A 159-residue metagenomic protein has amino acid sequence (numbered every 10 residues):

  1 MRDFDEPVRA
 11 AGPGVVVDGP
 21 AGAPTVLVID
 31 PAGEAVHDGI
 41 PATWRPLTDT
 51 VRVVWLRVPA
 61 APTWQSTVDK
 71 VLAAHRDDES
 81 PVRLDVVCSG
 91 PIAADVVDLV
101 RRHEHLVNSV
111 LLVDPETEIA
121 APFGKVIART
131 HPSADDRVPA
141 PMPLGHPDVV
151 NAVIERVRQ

Functional and structural regions predicted by a protein language model:
R2, A60-R83: Gly/Ser-rich "nucleophile elbow"/oxyanion-hole loop immediately N-terminal to the catalytic nucleophile in hydrolases
R2-P59: Short, surface-exposed "cap/lid" segments of acyl-processing enzymes
V17-A23, T48, D77-V82, A120-P122: Flexible, charged surface loops at secondary-structure boundaries
D18, D114-Q159: The feature captures the conserved acid-bearing segment of alpha/beta-hydrolase catalytic domains
L27, V54-L56, L111, V126-H131: Hydrophobic/aromatic beta-strand patches that form the interior of the parallel beta-sheet core in alpha/beta enzyme
R76-I92, V110: Alpha/beta-hydrolase fold nucleophile elbow
A94-L99: Hydrolases whose catalytic domains are alpha/beta-hydrolase-1, hotdog thioesterase, or metallo-beta-lactamase-like
E104-T117: A conserved short beta-strand
